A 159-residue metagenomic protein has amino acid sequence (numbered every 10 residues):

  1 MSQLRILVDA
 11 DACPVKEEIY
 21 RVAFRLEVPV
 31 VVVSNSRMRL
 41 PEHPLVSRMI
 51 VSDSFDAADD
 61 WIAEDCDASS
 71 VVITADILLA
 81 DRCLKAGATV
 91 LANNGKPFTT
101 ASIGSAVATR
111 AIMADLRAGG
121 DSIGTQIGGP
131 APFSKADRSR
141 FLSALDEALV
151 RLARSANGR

Functional and structural regions predicted by a protein language model:
M1-R159: Nuclease catalytic cores that cleave nucleic-acid phosphodiester bonds, predominantly acidic two-metal-ion
